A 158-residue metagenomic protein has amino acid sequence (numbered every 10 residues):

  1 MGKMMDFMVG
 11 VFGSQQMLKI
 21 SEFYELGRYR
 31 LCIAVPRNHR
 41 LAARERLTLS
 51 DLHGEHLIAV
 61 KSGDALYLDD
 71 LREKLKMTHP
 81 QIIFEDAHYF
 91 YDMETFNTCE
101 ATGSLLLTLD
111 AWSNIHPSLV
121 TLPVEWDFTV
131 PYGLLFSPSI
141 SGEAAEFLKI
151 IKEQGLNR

Functional and structural regions predicted by a protein language model:
M1-S50, G54, A111-I115: Acidic, Gly/Pro-rich loop/turn segments at junctions of secondary structure
L18-Y24, R28-Y29, M93-G142: Beta-alpha-beta core module
A34, I58-V60, L135: Short hydrophobic segments within beta-strands
N38-L47, W126-F128, S139-E146: Short helix-loop capping/hinge motifs at secondary-structure junctions, enriched in acidic/polar residues
L49, E55-H79, A144: Secondary-structure junction motif
V60, P80-D92: Short beta-strand-to-loop elements that line the ligand-binding cleft of bilobed periplasmic-binding protein-like
E146-R158: Bilobed periplasmic-binding protein/Venus flytrap-like ligand-binding cleft at the lobe interface of extracytoplasmic
